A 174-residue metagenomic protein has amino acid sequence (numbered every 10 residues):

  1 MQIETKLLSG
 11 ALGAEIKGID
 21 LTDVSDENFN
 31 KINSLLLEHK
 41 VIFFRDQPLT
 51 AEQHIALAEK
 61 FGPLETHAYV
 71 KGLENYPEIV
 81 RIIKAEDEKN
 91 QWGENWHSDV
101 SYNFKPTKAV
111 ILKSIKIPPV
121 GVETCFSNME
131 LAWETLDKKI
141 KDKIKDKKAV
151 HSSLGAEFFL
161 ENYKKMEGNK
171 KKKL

Functional and structural regions predicted by a protein language model:
M1-L174: Non-heme Fe(II) oxygenase catalytic core, chiefly the N-lobe of the double-stranded beta-helix
